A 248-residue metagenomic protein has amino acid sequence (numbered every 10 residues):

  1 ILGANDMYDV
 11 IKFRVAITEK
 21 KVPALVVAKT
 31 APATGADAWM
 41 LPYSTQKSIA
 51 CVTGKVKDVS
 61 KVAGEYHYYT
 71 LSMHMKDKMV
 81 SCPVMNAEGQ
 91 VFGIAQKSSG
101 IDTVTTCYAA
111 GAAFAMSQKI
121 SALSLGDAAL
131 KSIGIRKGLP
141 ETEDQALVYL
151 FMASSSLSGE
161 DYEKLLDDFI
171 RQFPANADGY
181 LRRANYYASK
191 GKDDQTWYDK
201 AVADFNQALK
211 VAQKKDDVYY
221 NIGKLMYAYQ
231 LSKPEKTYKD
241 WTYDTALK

Functional and structural regions predicted by a protein language model:
I1-A38, Q46-A50, E65-Y66: Conserved active-site neighborhood of the chymotrypsin/trypsin-like protease fold
A16-A24, A50-I120: Active-site region of chymotrypsin-like
L41-S44, Q96-K97: Short, surface-exposed secondary-structure boundary micro-motifs
I94-D161, L165: C-terminal cap/linker of serine protease catalytic domains
K131-L157, Q172-K190, A212-P234: Amphipathic alpha-helical repeat scaffolds of TPR domains
D168-F169, Q207-A208, K248: Canonical positions in the second alpha-helix
